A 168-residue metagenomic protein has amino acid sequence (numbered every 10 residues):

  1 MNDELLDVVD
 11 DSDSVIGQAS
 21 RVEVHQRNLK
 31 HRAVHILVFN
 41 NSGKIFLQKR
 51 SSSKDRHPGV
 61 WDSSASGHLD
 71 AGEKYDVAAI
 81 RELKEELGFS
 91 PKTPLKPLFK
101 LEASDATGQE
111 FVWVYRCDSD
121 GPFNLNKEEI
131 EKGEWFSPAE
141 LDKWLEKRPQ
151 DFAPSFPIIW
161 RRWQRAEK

Functional and structural regions predicted by a protein language model:
M1, D62-S63, N124-E129: Short glycine-enriched loop/turn motifs at secondary-structure junctions
M1-H35, N41: Acidic, metal-coordinating catalytic segment for phosphate/diphosphate chemistry, firing primarily on the Nudix
D11, R50, P138: Residues immediately flanking
V15, S20-V22, A71, P97-E102 (+1 more regions): Nudix hydrolase/Nudix homology domain
E23-V34, N40-R81, I130: Conserved Nudix-box catalytic region and its N-terminal flanking loop in Nudix hydrolases and closely related
R32, T93, Q109-F111: Residues at beta-strand starts and edge strands
D70-D105: Internal catalytic-core helix/loop-beta-alpha segment that presents or stabilizes conserved functional determinants
